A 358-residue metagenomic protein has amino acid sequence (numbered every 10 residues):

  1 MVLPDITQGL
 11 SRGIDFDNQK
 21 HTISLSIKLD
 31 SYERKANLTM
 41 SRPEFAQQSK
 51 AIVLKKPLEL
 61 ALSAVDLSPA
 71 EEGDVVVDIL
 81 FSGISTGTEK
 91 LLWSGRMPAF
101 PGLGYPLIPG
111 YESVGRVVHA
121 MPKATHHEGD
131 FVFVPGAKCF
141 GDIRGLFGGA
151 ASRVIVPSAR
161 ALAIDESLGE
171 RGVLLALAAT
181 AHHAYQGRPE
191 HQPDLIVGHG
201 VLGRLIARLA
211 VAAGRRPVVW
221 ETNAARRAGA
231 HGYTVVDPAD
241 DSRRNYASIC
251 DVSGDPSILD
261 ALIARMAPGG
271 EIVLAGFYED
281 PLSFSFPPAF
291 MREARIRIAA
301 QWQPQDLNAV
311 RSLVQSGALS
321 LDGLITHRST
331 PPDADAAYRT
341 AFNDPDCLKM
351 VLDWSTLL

Functional and structural regions predicted by a protein language model:
R34, L38, R42-Q47, A212 (+2 more regions): C-terminal hydrophobic helical "lid"/dimerization subdomain of Rossmann-like NAD(P)H-dependent oxidoreductases
S68-I84, R96-K138, S167: Glycine-rich beta-strand-centered segment in the early N-terminal region that forms part of a ligand/cofactor-binding
G83, A137, S253-G254, G276-F277: Short glycine-/small-residue-rich Rossmann-like dinucleotide-binding loops
V132-V197: NAD(P)H dinucleotide-binding glycine-rich loop of Rossmann-like/cofactor-binding domains, especially the beta1-alpha1
L168-D240: Mid-domain Rossmann-like dinucleotide-binding core that forms the NAD(H)/NADP(H) cofactor-binding site
D241-I249: A short acidic, Gly/Pro-enriched loop at the edge of an enzyme's catalytic core that lines a small-molecule cofactor
P256-S316, W354-L358: Glycine-rich phosphate-binding loop and adjacent beta-alpha segment of Rossmann(oid) nucleotide-cofactor-binding
